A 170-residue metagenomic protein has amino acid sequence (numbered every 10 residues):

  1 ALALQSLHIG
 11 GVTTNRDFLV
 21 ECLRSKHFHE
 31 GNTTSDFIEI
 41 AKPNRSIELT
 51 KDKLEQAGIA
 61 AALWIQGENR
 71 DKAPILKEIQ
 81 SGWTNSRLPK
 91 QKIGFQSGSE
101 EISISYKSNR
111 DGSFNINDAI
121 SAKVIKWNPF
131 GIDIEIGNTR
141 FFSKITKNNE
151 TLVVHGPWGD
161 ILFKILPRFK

Functional and structural regions predicted by a protein language model:
A1-L7, N44, F142, T146-L162: ATP-dependent carboxylate/acyl-activation modules
A1-N117: Catalytic cores of soluble metabolic enzymes centered on carboxylation/carboxyl-transfer
G10, G31, I134, H155-P157 (+1 more regions): Generic beta-strand/beta-sheet core signal
L19, E101-S103, S121, F142 (+1 more regions): Conserved beta-strand residues within beta-sheet cores
K92-G94, S103-S105, G131-D133, F142-K144 (+1 more regions): Beta-strand secondary-structure signal
Q96-E100, I116-A119, G137-T139, H155-G159: Short strand-coil-strand connectors
S108-F142, E150: Conserved nucleotide-binding/hydrolysis modules and their immediate coupling elements across P-loop/ASCE NTPase motors
D160-K170: Short beta-strand-turn/beta-hairpin segments enriched in glycine/proline and small hydrophobics that form edge-strand
